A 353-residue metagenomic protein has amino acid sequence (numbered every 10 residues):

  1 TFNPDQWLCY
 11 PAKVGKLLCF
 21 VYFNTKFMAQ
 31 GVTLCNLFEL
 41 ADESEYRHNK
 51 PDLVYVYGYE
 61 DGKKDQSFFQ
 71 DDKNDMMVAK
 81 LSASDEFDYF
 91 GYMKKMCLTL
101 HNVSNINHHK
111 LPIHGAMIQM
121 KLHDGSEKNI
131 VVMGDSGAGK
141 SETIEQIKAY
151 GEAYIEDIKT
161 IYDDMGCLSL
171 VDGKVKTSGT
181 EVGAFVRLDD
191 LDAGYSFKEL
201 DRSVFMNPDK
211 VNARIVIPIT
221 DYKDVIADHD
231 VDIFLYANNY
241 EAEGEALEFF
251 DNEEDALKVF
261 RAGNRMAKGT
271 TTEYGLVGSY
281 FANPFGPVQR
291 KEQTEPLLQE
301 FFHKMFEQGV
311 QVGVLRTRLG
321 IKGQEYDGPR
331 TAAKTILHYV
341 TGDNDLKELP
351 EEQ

Functional and structural regions predicted by a protein language model:
T1, V211-Q353: Conserved NTP phosphate-binding and transfer environment spanning the P-loop NTPase/kinase superfamily
T1-D88, Q353: Long, basic/Gly/Ser/Thr-rich N-terminal segments that mediate initial subcellular attachment or targeting
K26, S84, G125, G137-A138 (+3 more regions): Short, glycine-/Ser/Thr-/acidic-enriched flexible segments
G58-P112, G309-G320: Charged, amphipathic alpha-helical linker segments immediately N-terminal to NTP-binding catalytic cores
N107-H108, Y150-I158: Secondary-structure transition/capping motifs at alpha-helix termini and the adjoining loop/turn into the next element
N107-H123: Pre-Walker A adenine-sensing motif
G125-E152: Glycine-rich phosphate-binding P-loop
I155-D224: Conserved nucleotide-sensing/catalytic segment adjacent to the nucleotide-binding pocket in NTP-handling enzymes
